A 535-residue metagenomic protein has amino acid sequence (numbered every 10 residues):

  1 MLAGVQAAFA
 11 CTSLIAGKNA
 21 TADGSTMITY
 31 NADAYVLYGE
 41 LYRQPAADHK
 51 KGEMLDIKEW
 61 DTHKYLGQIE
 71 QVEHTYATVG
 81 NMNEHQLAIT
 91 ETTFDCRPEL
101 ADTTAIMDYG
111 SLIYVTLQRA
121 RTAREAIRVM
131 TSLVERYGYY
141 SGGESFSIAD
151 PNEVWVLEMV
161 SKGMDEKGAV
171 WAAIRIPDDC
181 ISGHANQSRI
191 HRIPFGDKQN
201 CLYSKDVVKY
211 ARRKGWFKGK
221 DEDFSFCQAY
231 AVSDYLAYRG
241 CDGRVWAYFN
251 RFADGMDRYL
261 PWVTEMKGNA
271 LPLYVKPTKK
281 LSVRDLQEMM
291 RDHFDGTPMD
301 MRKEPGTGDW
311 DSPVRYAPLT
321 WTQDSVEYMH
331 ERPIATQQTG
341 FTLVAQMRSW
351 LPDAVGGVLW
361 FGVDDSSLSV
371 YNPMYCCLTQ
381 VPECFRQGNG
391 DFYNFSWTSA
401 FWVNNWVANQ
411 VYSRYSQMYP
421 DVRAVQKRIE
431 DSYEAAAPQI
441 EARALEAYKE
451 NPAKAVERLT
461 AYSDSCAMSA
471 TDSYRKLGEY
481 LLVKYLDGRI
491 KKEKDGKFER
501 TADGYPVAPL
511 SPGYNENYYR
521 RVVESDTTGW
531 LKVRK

Functional and structural regions predicted by a protein language model:
G4-A10: Sec/Tat signal peptide C-region and signal peptidase I cleavage site
C11-Y109, V129-K280: A contiguous strand-loop segment
T29-G39, L157-M159, D292-G296, E304-Y316 (+2 more regions): Soluble extracytoplasmic regions of secretory-pathway and membrane proteins
I113-R119: Short, well-ordered beta-strand elements within core beta-sheets of diverse protein domains
Y210-G362: Glycine-rich, aromatic-lined ligand/substrate-binding cores of catalytic and carbohydrate-binding domains
W310-A447: Substrate-recognition/cap regions that form aromatic- and gly/pro-loop-enriched pockets for small-molecule ligands
Q426-K535: Histidine-centered catalytic/metal-binding microenvironments
